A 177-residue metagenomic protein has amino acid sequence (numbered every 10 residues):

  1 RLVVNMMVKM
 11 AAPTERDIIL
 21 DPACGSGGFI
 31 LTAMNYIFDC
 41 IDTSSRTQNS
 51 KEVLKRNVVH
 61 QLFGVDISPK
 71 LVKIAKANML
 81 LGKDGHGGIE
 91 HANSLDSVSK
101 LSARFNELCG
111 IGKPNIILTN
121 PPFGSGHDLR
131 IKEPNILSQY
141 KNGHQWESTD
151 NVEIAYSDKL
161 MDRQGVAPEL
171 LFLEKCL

Functional and structural regions predicted by a protein language model:
L2-T119, G124-D128, N135: Conserved S-adenosyl-L-methionine
H127-K159: A mobile, often basic/glycine-rich helix-loop segment that functions as the active-site lid/recognition loop
E153-L177: Conserved Class I SAM-dependent methyltransferase catalytic core
